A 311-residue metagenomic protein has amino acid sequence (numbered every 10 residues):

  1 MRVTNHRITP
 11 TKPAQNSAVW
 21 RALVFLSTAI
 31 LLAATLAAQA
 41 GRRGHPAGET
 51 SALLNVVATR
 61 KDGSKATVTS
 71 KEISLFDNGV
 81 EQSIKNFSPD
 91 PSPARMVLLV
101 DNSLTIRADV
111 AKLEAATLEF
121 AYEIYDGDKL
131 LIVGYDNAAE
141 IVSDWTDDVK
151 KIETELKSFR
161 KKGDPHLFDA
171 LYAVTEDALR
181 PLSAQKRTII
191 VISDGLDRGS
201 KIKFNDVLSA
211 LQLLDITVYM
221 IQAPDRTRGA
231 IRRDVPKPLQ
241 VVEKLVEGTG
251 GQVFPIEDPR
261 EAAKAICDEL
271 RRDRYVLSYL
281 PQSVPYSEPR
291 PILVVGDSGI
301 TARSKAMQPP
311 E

Functional and structural regions predicted by a protein language model:
M1-W20: N-terminal secretory signal peptides that target proteins for export/translocation
A14, S27-T28, D194, D297: Enrichment for repetitive, rod-forming helical segments
R21-A34: Bacterial N-terminal signal peptides
A38-E311: Scaffold/interface architecture of coatomer-like assemblies
